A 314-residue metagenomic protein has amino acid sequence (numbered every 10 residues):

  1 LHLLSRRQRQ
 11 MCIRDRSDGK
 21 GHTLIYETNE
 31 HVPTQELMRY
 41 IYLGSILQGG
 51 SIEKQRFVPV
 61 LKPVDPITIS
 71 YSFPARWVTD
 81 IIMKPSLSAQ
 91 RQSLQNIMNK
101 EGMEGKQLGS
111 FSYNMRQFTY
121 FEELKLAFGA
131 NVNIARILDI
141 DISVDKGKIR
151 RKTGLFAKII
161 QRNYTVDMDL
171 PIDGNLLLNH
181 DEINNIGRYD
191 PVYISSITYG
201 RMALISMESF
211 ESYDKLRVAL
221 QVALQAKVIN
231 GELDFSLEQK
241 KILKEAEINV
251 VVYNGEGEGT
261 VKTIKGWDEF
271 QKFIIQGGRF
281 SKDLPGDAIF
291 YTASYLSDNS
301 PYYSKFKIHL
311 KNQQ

Functional and structural regions predicted by a protein language model:
L1-I13: Single conserved hydrophobic/aromatic residue that forms the stacking wall/gate of nucleotide- or nucleobase-binding
R16-S17, T23-L24, V32, E36 (+1 more regions): Terminal end segments
V64-R76, I134-I142: Core alpha-helical transmembrane segments of integral membrane proteins
I81-K100: Long, low-complexity, polar/charged, intrinsically disordered or flexibly structured peripheral segments
N99-S112, Q117-F121, D139-Q225, N230 (+1 more regions): Membrane pore-forming effector domains from diverse proteins
F121-F128: Short, hydrophobic/aromatic-rich segments at coil-to-beta transitions
F128-I134, V222-L224: Residues on the lipid-exposed face of transmembrane beta-strands in outer-membrane beta-barrel proteins
